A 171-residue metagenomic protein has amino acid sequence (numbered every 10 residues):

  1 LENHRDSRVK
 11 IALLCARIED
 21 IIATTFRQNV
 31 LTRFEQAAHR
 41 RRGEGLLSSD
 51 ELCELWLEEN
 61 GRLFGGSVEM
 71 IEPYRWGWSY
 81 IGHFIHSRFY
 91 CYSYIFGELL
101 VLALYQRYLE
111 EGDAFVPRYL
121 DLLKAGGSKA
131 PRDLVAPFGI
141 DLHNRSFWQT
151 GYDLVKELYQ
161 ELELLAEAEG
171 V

Functional and structural regions predicted by a protein language model:
L1-R8, T24, Q28, T32 (+1 more regions): C-terminal, non-catalytic "cap/extension" segments appended to globular domains
L13-D20, H39: Short beta-alpha connecting loops at secondary-structure transitions that line or flank enzyme active sites
